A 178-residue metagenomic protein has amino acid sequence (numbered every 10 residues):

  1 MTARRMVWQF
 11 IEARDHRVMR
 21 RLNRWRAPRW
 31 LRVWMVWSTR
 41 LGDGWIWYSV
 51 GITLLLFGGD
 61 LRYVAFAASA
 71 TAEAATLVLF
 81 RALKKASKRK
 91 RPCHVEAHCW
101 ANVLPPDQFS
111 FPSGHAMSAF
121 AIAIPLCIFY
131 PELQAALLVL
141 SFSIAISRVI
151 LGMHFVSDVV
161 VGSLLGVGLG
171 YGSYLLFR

Functional and structural regions predicted by a protein language model:
M1-S49, F80-P106: N-terminal transmembrane-helix/juxtamembrane module of multi-pass inner/ER membrane proteins
A13, L41, A74, A86 (+3 more regions): Alpha-helical architecture
R29-L31, W45, D60-V64, C93 (+2 more regions): Membrane-helix interface segments
W45, A70, A74, M117 (+1 more regions): Residue-level signal for the membrane-embedded core of alpha-helical transmembrane segments, especially mid-helix
G51-L79: Interfacial segments of alpha-helical transmembrane regions
L55, F80-K88, C127, Y174-R178: Membrane-water interface at transmembrane helix exits
S69-K84, S141-I144, R148, G170: Alpha-helical transmembrane segments of multi-pass membrane proteins
E96-R178: Membrane-embedded catalytic cores of phosphoryl/pyrophosphoryl-handling enzymes
